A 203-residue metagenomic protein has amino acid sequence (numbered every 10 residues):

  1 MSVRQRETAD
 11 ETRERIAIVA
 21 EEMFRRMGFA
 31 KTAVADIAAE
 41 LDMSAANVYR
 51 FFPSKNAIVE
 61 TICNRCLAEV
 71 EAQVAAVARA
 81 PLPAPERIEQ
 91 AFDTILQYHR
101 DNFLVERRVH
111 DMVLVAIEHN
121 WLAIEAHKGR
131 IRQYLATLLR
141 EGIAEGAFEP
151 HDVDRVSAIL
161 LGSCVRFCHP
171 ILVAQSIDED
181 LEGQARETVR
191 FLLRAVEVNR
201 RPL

Functional and structural regions predicted by a protein language model:
M1-M27, T32-E40, A57-E60: Basic, helix-initiating cap at the start of DNA-binding domains
L41-F52: Short hydrophobic/aromatic patch on the recognition helix
K55, I62, C66, V70 (+6 more regions): Hydrophobic/aromatic residues within well-ordered alpha-helical segments
T61, A75-L104, V156-L160, E182 (+2 more regions): Hydrophobic alpha-helical connector segments
A68-E71, E118-E145, D154-A158, G183: Amphipathic alpha-helical packing segments from all-alpha helical-bundle domains
R87, H99-H119, L172: Amphipathic alpha-helical segments used for helix-helix packing
Q97-D101, R132, T137, E141 (+2 more regions): Amphipathic C-terminal alpha-helical segment
